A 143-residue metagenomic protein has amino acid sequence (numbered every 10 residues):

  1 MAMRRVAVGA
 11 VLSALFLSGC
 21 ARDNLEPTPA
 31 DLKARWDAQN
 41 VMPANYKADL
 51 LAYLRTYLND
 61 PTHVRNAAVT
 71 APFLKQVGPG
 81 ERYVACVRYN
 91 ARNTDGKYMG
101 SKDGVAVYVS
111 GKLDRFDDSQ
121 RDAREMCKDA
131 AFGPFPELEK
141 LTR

Functional and structural regions predicted by a protein language model:
M1-A10: Bacterial N-terminal signal peptides that target proteins for export
L17-G19: C-terminal motif of bacterial Sec signal peptides marking the signal peptidase cleavage site
A21-R143: Cystatin/cathelin-like cysteine-protease inhibitor module
